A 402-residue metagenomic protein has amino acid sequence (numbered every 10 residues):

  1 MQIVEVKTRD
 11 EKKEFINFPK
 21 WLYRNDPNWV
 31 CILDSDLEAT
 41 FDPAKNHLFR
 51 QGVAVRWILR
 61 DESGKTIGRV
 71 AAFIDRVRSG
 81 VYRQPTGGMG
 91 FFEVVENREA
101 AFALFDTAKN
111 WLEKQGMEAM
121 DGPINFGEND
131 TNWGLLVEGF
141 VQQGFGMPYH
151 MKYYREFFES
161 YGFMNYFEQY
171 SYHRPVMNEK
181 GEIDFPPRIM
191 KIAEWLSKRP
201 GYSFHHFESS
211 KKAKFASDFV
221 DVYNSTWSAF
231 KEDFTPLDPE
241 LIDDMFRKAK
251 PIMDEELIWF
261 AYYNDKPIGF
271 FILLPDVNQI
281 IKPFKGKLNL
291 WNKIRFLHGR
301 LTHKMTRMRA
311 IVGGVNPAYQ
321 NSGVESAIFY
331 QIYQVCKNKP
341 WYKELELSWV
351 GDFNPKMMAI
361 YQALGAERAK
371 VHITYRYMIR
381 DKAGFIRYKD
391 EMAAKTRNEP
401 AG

Functional and structural regions predicted by a protein language model:
M1-N28, R380: Generic start-of-chain signal for non-secretory N-termini
K12, T66, R76-S79, E128-D130 (+6 more regions): Flexible loop/turn segments at secondary-structure boundaries
P19-E62, V70-G80, H206-G314: A conserved beta-strand-loop-helix scaffold within acyl/acetyltransferase catalytic domains
S79-F163, F284-L364: Acyl-donor binding region in acyl/amide transferases
P148-F234: Acyltransferase donor/substrate-recognition loop-hinge adjacent to the catalytic core
H173-I183, P187-M190, T374-A401: C-terminal "cap" of GNAT-fold acetyltransferases
Y262-Y263, F271-V277, I311-P317, I328 (+4 more regions): Active-site proximal loops enriched in glycine and acidic residues that flank catalytic Cys/His/Asp and coordinate
